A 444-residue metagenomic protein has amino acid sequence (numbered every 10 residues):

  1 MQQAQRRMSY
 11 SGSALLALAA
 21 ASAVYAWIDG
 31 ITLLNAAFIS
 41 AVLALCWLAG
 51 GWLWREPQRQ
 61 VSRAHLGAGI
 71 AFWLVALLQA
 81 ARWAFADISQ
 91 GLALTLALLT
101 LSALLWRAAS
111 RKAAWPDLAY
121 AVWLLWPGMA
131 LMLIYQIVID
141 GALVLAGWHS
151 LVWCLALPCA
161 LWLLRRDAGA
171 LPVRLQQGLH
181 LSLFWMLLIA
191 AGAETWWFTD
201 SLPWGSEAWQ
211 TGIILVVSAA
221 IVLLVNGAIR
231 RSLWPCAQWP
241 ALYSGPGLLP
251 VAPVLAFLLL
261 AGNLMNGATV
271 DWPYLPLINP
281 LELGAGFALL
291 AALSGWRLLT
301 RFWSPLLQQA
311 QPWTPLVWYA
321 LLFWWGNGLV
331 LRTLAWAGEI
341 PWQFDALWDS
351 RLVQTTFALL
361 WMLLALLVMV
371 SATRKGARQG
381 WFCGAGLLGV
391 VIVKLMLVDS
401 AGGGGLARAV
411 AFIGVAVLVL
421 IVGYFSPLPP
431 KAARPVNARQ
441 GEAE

Functional and structural regions predicted by a protein language model:
M1-E444: Alpha-helical transmembrane segments of multi-pass membrane proteins
